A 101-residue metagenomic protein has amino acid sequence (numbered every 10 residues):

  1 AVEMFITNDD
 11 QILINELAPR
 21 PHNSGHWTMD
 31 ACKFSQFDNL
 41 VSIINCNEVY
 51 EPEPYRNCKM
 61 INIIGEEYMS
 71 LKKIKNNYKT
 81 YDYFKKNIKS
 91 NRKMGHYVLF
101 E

Functional and structural regions predicted by a protein language model:
A1-V2, N8, A18-E66: Active-site "cap" helix and flanking loop/linker of ATP-utilizing ligase/carboxylase catalytic domains
E3-F5, K85-K86: Short, solvent-exposed loop/turn elements at beta->coil junctions and helix N-caps that rim active or binding pockets
T7-D10, E101: Short acidic-glycine loop/turn motifs at beta-strand connectors
I12-E16: Protein kinase-like catalytic core scaffold
S42-E101: Peripheral (often C-terminal) accessory segments that flank ATP-dependent C-N-forming ligase machineries
